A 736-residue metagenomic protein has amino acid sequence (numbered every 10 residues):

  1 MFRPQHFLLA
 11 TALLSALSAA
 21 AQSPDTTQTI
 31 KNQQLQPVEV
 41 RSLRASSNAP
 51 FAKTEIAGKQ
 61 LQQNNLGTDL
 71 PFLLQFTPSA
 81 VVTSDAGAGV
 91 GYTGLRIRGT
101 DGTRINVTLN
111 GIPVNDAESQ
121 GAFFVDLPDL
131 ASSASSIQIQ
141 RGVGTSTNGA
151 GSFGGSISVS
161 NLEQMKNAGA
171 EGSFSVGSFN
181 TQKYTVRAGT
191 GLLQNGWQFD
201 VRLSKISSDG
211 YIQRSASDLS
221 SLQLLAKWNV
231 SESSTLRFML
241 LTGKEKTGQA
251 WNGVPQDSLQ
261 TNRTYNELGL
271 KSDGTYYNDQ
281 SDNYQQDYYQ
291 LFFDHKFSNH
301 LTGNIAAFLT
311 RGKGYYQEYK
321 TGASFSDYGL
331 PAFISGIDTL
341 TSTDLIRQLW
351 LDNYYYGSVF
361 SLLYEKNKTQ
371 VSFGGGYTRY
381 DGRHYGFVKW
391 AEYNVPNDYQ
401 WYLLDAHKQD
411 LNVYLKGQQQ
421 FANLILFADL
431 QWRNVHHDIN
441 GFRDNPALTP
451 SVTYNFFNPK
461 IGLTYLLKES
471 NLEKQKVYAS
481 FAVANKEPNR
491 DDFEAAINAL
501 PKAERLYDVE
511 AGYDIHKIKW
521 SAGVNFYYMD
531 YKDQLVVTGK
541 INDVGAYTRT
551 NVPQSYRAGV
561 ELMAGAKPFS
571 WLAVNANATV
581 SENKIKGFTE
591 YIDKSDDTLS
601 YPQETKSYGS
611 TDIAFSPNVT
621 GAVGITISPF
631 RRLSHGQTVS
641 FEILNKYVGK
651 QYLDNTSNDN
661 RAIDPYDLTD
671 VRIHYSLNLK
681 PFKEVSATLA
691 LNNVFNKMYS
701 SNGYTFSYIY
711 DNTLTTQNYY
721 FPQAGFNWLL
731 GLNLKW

Functional and structural regions predicted by a protein language model:
L8-A10, L241, G417-Q418, I461-T464 (+3 more regions): Conserved C-terminal beta-signal and adjacent last beta-strands/turns of outer-membrane beta-barrel proteins
Q22-Q63, G102: Short, acidic, small-residue-rich periplasmic hinge/interaction motif at the N-terminus of Gram-negative outer-membrane
P71-P113, S135: Extracytoplasmic beta-strand/coil segments of soluble accessory domains associated with Gram-negative outer-membrane
P113-R141, S160, T264: Short acidic/polar hinge/loop motifs at secondary-structure boundaries that mediate gating or recognition
V176-S207, I212-A250, F292-N299, Y377: Transmembrane beta-barrel wall of Gram-negative outer-membrane proteins
K296, T302-F308, L466, K474-K486 (+3 more regions): Membrane-embedded beta-barrel scaffold of Gram-negative outer-membrane proteins
G376-T378, W401-Y531, T579: Structural signature of Gram-negative outer-membrane beta-barrels, strongest in the C-terminal barrel of TonB-dependent
Q420-N423, Y528-D530, T550-Y652: Gram-negative outer-membrane beta-barrel transporters
